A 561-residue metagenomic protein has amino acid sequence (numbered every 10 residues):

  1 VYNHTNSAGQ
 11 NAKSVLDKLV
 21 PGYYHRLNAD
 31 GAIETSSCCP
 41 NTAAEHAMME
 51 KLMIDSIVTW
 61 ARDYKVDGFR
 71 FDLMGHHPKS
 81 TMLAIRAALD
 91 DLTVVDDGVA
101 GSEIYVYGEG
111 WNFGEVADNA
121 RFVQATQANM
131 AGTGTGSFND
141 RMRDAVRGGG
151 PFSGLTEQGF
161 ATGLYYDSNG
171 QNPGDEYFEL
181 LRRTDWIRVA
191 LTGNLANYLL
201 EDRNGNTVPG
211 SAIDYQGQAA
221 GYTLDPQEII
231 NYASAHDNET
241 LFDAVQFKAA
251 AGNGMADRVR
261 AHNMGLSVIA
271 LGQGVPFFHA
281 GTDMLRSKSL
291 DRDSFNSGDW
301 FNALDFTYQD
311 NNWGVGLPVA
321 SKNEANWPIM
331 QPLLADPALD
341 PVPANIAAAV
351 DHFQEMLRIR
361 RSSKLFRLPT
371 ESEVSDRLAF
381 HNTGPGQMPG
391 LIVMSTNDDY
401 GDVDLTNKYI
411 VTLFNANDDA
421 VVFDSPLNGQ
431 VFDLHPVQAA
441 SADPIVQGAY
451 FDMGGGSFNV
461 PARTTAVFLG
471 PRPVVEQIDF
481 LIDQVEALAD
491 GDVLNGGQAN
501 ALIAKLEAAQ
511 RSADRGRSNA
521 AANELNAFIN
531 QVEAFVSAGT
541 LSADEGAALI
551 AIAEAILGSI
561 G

Functional and structural regions predicted by a protein language model:
V1-Y64, L73-L89, V94, S102 (+4 more regions): Substrate-binding/active-site clefts of carbohydrate-active enzymes
V58-R62, A87-V94, A270-G274, R358-R361 (+4 more regions): Sec-exported extracytoplasmic/periplasmic mature domains
Y64-G68, A100-Y105, Q273-F277: Loop/turn elements at helix/coil->beta-strand transitions in domains of secreted/extracellular proteins
L73-Q216, A220-Y222, T282-I329, P426-G429: Active-site-proximal helices and loops of the catalytic beta/alpha 8
G210-V411, A416-V431: Loop/helix patches that line or flank the sugar-binding groove of alpha-linked glycan CAZymes
P436-M453: Solvent-exposed beta-strand/loop surfaces of large extracellular or lumenal domains
A449-P473: C-terminal beta-strand-rich structural cap/linker in extracellular carbohydrate-active enzymes
P473-G561: Soluble extracellular-acting proteins and domains
